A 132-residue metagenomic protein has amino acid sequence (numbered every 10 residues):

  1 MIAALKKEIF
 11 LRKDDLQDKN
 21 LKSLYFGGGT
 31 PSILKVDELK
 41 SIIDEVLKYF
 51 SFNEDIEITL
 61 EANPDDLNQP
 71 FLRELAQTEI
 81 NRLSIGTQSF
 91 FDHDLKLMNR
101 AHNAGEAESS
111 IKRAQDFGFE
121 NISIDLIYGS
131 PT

Functional and structural regions predicted by a protein language model:
M1-D15, L21-T132: Conserved non-cysteine loop/helix-boundary elements of the Radical SAM core domain that shape
